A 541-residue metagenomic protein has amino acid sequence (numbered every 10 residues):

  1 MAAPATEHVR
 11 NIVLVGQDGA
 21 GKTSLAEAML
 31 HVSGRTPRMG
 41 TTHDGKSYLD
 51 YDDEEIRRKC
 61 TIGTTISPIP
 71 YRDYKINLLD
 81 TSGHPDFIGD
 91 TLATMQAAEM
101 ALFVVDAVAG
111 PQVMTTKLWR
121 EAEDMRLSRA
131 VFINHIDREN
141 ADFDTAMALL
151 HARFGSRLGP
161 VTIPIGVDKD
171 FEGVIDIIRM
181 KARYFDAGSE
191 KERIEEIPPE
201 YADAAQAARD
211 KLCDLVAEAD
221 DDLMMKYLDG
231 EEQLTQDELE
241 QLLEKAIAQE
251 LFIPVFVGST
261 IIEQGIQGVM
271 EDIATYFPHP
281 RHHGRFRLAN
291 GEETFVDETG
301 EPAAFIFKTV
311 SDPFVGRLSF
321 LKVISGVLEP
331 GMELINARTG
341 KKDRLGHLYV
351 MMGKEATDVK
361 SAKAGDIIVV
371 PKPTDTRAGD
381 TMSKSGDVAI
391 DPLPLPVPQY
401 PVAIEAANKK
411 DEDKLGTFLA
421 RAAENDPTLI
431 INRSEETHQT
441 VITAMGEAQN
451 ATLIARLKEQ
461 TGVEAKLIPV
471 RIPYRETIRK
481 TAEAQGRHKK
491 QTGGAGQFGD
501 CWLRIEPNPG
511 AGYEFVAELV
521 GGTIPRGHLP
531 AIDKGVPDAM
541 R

Functional and structural regions predicted by a protein language model:
M1-R541: Structural and coupling elements of P-loop NTPases
